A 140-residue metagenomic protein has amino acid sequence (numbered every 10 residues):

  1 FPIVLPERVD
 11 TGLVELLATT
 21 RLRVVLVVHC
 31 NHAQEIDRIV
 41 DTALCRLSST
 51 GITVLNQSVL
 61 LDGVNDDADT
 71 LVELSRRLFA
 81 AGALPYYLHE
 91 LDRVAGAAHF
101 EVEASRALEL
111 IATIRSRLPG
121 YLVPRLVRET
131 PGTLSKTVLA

Functional and structural regions predicted by a protein language model:
F1-R106, L110-R117: Conserved AdoMet/S-adenosylmethionine-binding subsite of the radical SAM
L108-A140: C-terminal accessory regions of radical SAM enzymes
